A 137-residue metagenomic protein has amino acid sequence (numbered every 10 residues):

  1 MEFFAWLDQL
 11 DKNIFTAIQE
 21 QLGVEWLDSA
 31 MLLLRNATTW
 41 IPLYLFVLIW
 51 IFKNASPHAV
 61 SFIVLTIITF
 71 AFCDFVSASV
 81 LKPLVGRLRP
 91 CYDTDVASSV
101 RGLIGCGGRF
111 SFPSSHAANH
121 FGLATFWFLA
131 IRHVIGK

Functional and structural regions predicted by a protein language model:
M1-L43, S77-G108: N-terminal transmembrane-helix/juxtamembrane module of multi-pass inner/ER membrane proteins
W26, S56-F62, R132-K137: Membrane-helix interface segments
L33, A71-D74, P113, A117: Hydrophobic transmembrane-helix microenvironments that flank and shape a buried ionizable site
L43-K53, G122-F128: Hydrophobic, aromatic-rich transmembrane alpha-helices and their immediate juxtamembrane boundary segments
L48-S77: Interfacial segments of alpha-helical transmembrane regions
K53-A55, F72, G86-Y92, N119: Short alpha-helical linear motifs
I67, A71, S79-P83, G122 (+1 more regions): Generic beta-strand or strand-like secondary-structure segments
V100-K137: Membrane-embedded catalytic cores of phosphoryl/pyrophosphoryl-handling enzymes
